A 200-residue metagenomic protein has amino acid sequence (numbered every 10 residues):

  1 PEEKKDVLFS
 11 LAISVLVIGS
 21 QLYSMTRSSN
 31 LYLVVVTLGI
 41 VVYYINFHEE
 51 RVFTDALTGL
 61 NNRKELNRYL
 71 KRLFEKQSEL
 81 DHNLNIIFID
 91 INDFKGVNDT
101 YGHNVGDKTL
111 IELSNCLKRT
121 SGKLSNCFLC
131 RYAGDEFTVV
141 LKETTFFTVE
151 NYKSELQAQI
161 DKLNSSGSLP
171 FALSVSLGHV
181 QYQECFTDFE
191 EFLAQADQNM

Functional and structural regions predicted by a protein language model:
E3-L57, K64-F74, S125-N126: Signal-transducing coiled-coil linker helices
F53, R63-N85, N92-K118, C130-G134 (+4 more regions): Conserved long alpha-helical elements within nucleotide-processing catalytic cores of c-di-GMP signaling and class III
K76-L80, T120-S125, N164-G167: Alpha-helix termini
I86, F137, V175-H179: A structural signal for short, well-ordered beta-strand segments
I91, E143, L177: Residues immediately flanking
C127-R131, F171: A short pre-motif secondary-structure segment
V139-T144, Q181-Q183: Short beta-strand-to-loop capping motifs
E150-Q157, D161-S168, S174, V180-M200: Catalytic-core segments of nucleotide cyclases and related cyclic-nucleotide turnover enzymes
